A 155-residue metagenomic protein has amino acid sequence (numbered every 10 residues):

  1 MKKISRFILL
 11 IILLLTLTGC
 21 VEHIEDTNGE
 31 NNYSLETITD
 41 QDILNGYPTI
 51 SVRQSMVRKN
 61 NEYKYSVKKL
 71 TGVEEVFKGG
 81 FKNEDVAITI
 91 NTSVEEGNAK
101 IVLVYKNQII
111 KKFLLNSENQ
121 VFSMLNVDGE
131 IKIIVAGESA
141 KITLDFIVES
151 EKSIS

Functional and structural regions predicted by a protein language model:
M1-R6: Positively charged n-region of N-terminal signal peptides that target proteins for export
F7-L13: Sec-dependent N-terminal signal peptides
L15-G19: C-terminal motif of bacterial Sec signal peptides marking the signal peptidase cleavage site
H23-K78: Transition segment at domain starts
K69-T71, E75-V86, S123-D128: Extracellular and analogous surface-interaction loops
N83-V94, K132-V135: A short beta-strand element within beta-rich, extracytoplasmic domains of secreted/secretory-pathway proteins
E95-K111, E149: Short, surface-exposed beta-strand/strand-loop-strand elements in extracellular ectodomains
A99, G137-S155: Edge beta-strands of jelly-roll/beta-sandwich modules across compartments, strongly enriched in secreted/luminal
